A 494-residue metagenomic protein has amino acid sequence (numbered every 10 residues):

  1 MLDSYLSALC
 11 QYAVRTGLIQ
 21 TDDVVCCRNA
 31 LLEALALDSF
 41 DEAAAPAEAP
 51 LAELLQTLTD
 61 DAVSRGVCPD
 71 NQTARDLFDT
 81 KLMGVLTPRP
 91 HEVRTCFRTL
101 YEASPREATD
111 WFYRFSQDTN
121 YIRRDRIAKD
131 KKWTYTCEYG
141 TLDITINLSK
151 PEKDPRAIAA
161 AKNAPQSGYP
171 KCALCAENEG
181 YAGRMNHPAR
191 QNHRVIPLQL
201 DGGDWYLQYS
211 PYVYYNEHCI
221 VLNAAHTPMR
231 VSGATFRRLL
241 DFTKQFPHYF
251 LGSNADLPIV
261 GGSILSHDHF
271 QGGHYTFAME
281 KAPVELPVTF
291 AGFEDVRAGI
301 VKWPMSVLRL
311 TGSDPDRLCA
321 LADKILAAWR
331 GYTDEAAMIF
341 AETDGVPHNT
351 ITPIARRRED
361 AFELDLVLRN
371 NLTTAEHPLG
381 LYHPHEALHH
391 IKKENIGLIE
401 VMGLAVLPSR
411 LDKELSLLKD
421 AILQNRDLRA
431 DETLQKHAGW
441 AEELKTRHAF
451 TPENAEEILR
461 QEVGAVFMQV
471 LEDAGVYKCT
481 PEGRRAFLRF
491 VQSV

Functional and structural regions predicted by a protein language model:
M1-V221, A225-P228, P304, L318-A322 (+2 more regions): Active-site microenvironments that recognize anionic phosphate/pyrophosphate groups
N192-R194, A224-L251: Helical scaffold of the NTase/Pol beta-like nucleotidyltransferase catalytic core
A234, T243-S266, G272-L326, R330-T333: Catalytic or ion-translocation cores adjacent to nucleophile or general acid/base/metal-coordination motifs in diverse
